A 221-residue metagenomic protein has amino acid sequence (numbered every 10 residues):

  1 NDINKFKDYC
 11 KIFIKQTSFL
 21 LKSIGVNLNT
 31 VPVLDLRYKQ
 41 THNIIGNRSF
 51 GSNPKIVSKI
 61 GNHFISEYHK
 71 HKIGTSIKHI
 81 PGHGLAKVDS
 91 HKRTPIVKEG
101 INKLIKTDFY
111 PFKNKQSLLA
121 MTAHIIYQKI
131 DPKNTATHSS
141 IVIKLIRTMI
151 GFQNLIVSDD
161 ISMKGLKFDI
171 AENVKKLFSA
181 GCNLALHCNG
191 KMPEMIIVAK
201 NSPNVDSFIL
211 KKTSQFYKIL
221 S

Functional and structural regions predicted by a protein language model:
N1-D2, Y38: Active-site gating loops and adjacent loop-to-helix segments of metal-dependent hydrolytic enzymes
D2-N4, R48-F50, Q128-K129, S158-D159: A short, structure-level motif marking secondary-structure boundaries and short turns
D2-S23, G51-I60, N102-I105: Glycine-rich anion/phosphate-binding loops
K11, T30, F50-P54, I60 (+3 more regions): Broad hydrophobic/π-residue packing in well-ordered secondary structure
N27-N47, I77-I96: Active-site-proximal loop/short-helix segments that contain or immediately flank catalytic acid/base residue(s)
N62-H63, Y68-H69, S76-F208, F216-I219: Second-shell residues forming the walls of enzyme active-site clefts
